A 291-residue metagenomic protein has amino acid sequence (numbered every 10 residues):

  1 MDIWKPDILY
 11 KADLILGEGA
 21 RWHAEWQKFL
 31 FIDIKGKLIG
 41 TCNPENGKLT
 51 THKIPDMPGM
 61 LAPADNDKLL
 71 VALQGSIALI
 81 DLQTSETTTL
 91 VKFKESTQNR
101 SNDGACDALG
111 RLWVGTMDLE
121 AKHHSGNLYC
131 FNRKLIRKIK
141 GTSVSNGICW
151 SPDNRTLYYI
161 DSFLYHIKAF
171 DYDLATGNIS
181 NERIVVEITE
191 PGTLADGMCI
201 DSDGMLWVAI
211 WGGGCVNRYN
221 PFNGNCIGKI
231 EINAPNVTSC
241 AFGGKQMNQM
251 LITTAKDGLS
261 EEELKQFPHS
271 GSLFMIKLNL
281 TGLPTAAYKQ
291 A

Functional and structural regions predicted by a protein language model:
K5-K11, G47-K53, T88-K94, K134-K140 (+2 more regions): A short beta-strand motif characteristic of beta-propeller blades
A12-W26, P55-L70, E95-R111, I139-T156 (+2 more regions): Beta-rich, blade/repeat-based domains predominating in secreted/periplasmic proteins but also intracellular
H23-A24, F29-I34, L69-G75, V114-K122 (+3 more regions): Conserved beta-strand positions in repeat-built beta-propeller and related beta-rich domains
L38-G40, S76-A78, G126-Y129, H166-K168 (+2 more regions): A short loop-to-beta-strand structural motif that recurs across blades of beta-propeller domains
S85-K138: Hydrophobic alpha-helical segments and helix pairs
H166, E187-N225: Loop/turn-rich, solvent-exposed surfaces of beta-rich toroidal or solenoidal domains
F170-N178, L278-L283: Short loop/turn segments immediately following beta-strands, especially the blade-tip and inter-blade linker loops
A241-A291: Blade-level signature of beta-propeller repeat domains, shared across WD40, Kelch, NHL, RCC1 and BNR/Asp-box propellers
